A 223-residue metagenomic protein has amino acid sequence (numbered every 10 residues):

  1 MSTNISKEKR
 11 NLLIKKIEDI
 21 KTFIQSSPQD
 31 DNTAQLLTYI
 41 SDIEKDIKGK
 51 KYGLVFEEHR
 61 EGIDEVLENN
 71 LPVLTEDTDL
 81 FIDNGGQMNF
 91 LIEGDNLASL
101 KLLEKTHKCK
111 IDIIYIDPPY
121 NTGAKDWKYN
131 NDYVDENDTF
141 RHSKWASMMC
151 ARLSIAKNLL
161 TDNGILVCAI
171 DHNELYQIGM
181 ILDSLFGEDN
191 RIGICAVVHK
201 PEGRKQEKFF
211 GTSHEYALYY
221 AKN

Functional and structural regions predicted by a protein language model:
M1-Y115, G123-H142, A151: DnaQ-like (DEDDh/DEDDy) 3′-5′ exonuclease domain used for proofreading and 3′-end trimming on nucleic acids
K45-D46, F81-D83, N158, K208-G211 (+1 more regions): A general structural signal for short secondary-structure junctions and capping/turn motifs
L91, Y115, V167-A169, A196 (+1 more regions): Structured core elements
L102-L103, Q177-I181, K205-Q206: A short acidic (Asp/Glu
K105-K108, M180-E188, G211-T212: Short, surface-exposed basic-aromatic patches at helix termini and helix-loop junctions that form
H142-A196: Conserved Class I SAM-dependent methyltransferase catalytic core
V197-N223: Polar, glycine-rich mid-to-C-terminal structural blocks that act as macromolecule-binding/assembly scaffolds
